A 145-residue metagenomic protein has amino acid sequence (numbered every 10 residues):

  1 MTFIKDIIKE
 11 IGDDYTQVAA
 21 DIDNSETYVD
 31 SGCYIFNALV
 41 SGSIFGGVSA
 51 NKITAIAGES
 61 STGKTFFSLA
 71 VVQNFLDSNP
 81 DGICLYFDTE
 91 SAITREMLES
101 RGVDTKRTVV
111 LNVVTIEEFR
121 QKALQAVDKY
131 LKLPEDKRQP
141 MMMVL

Functional and structural regions predicted by a protein language model:
T2-T108, F119-D128, K132: The Walker A/P-loop phosphate-binding site
T108-V114: Short acidic-hydrophobic, aromatic-tinged amphipathic segments that line or gate anion-handling sites
K137-L145: Conserved P-loop NTPase "ATPase switch" module shared by AAA+ and STAND
